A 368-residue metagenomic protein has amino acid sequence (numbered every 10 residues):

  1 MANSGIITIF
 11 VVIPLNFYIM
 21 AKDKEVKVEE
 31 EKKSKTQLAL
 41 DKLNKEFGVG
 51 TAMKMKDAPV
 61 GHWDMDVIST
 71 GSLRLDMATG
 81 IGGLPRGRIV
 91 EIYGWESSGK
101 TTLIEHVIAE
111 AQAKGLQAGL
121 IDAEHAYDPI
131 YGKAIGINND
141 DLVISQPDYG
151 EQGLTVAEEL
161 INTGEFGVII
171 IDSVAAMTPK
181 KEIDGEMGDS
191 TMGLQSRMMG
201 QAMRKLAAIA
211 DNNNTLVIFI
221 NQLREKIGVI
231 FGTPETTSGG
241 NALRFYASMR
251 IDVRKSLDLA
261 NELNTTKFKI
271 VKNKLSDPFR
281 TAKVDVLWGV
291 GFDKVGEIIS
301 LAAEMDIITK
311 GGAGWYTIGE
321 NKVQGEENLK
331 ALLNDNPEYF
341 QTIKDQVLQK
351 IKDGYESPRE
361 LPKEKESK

Functional and structural regions predicted by a protein language model:
I6-I19: Short, positively charged and aromatic/hydrophobic N-terminal segments
M20-Q37: Long, basic/Gly/Ser/Thr-rich N-terminal segments that mediate initial subcellular attachment or targeting
K35-S145, T155-N162: The Walker A/P-loop phosphate-binding site
D122-E124, S173-V174, I220-R224: A short beta-strand-to-loop transition that corresponds to the Sensor-1 phosphate-sensing loop of AAA+ P-loop ATPases
D148-T215: Phosphate-binding/switch loop-helix module in NTP-utilizing enzymes
L160, M192-M305: Phosphate-binding/switch region of NTP-binding enzymes
K294-N328: Long, well-ordered amphipathic alpha-helical subdomains in the mid-to-C-terminal portions of large enzyme subunits
T317-G319, V323-K368: Terminal-proximal interaction/regulatory segments of ATP-powered molecular machines
